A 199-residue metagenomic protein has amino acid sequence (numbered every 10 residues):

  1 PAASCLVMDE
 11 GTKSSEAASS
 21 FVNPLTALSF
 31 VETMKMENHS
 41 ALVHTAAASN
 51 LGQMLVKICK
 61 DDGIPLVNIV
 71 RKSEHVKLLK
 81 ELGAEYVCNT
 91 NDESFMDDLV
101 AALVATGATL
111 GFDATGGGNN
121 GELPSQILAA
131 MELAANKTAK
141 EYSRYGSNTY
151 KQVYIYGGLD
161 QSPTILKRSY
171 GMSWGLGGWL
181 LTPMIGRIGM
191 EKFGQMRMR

Functional and structural regions predicted by a protein language model:
P1-R199: Terminal helix/beta-alpha structural elements that buttress the NAD(P)+-binding lobe
